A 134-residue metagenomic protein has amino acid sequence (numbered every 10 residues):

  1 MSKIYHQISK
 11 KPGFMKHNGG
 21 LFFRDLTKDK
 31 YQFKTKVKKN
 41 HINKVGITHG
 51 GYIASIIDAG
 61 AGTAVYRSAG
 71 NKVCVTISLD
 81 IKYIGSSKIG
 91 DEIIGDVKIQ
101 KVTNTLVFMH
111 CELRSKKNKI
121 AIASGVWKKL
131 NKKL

Functional and structural regions predicted by a protein language model:
M1-L134: Terminal targeting signals and extreme-terminal segments of soluble enzymes
